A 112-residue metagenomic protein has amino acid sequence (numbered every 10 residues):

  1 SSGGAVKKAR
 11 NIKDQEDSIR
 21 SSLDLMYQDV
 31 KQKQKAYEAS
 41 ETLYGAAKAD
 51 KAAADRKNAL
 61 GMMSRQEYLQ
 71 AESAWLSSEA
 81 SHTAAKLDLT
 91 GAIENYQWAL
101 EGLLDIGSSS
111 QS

Functional and structural regions predicted by a protein language model:
S1, L23, Y68-A71, L89: Hydrophobic packing residues in well-ordered alpha-helices of helical domains and bundles
S1-A49, M62-S64: Sec/SRP-type N-terminal targeting helices
A5-K8, L76, T90: Short, amphipathic alpha-helical "lid/cap" segments that border enzyme active or binding sites
N11-I12, I19, S81-S112: Acidic, low-complexity, intrinsically disordered peripheral segments
D24, Q28, S73, S108-Q111: Noncatalytic linker/hinge segments flanking ATPase motor cores
K35-L87, Q97-W98, L104: Charged, solvent-exposed structural "stalk/scaffold" segments of large extracytoplasmic/peripheral assemblies
